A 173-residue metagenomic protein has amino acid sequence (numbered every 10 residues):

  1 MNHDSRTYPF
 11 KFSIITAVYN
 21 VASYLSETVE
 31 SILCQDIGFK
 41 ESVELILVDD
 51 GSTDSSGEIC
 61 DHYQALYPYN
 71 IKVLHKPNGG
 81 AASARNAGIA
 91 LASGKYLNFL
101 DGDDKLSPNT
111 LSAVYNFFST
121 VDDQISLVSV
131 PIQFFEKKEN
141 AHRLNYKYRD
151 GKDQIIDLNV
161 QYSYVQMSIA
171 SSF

Functional and structural regions predicted by a protein language model:
M1-F173: Nucleotide-sugar donor-binding/catalytic module of glycosyltransferases that assemble extracellular/cell-envelope
